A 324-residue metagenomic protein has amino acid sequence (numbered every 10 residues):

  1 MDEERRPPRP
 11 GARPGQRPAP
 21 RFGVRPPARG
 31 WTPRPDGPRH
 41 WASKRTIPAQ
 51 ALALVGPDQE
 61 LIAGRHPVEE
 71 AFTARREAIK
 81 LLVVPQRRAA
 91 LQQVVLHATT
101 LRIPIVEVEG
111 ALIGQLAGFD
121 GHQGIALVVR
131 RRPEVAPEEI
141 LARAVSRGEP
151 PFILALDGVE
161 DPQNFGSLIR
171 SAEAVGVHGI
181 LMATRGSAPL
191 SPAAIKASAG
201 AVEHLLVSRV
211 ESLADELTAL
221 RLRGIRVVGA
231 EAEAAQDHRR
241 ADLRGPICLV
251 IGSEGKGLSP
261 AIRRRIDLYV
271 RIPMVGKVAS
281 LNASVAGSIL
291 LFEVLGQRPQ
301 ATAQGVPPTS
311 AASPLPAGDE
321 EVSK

Functional and structural regions predicted by a protein language model:
M1-R143, V306-K324: N-terminal positively charged helical leader segments and presequences
E69, E173-A174, P189-A201, P260-P314 (+1 more regions): Structured adenosyl-cofactor binding patch, chiefly the S-adenosyl-L-methionine
T73-E77, Q93, V145-A234: RNA substrate-binding interface of SAM-dependent RNA methyltransferases
E109, R130, D157, A183-T184 (+4 more regions): Short beta->alpha connector loops at strand-helix junctions that form conserved, small/polar/Pro-enriched
L116-R131, S198-A201, R244-G252: Short basic, glycine-rich beta-strand/loop surfaces that mediate nucleic-acid
E139-S146, A219-R221, R239-D242: Short amphipathic alpha-helix with an adjacent loop that forms part of the alpha/beta core around
V228-N282: Active-site/ligand-binding-proximal alpha/beta "capping" segment
